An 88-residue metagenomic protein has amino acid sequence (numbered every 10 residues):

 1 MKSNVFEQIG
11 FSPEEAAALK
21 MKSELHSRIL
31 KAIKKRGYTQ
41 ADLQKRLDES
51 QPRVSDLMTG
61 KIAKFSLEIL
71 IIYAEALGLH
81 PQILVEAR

Functional and structural regions predicted by a protein language model:
M1-S27: N-terminal flexible/basic segments that precede or flank functional cores
S23-G37: Short, amphipathic alpha-helical "recognition" segments used to contact nucleic acids or chromatin
I33, Q44, A74: The alpha-helix within a helix-turn-helix
R36-S55: Short alpha-helical DNA-recognition segment
S55-D56, I71: Key DNA-contacting residues within the recognition helix of helix-turn-helix
T59: Residue-level detection of the helix-turn-helix DNA-binding "recognition helix"
L67-I83: DNA major-groove recognition helix of helix-turn-helix/homeodomain DNA-binding modules
